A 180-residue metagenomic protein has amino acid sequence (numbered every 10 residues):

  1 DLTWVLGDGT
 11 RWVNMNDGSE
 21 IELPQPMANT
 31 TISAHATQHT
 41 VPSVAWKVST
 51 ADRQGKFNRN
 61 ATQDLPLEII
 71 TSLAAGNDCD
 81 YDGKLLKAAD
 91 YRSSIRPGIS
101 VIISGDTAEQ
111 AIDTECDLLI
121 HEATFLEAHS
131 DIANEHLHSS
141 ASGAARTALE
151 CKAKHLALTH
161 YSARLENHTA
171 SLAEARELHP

Functional and structural regions predicted by a protein language model:
D1-Q38: Conserved, well-structured beta-alpha core segment at the onset of a catalytic domain
T3-G7, R11, Q110-P180: Binuclear metal-ion centers of metallo-dependent hydrolases, dominated by the metallo-beta-lactamase
V5, D17-E22, S72-N77, Y91-S94 (+2 more regions): N-terminal start-of-chain detector that recognizes signal peptides and the immediate post-cleavage beginning
P24-I103, T107-T114, L118-I120: Active-site-proximal loop/helix segment associated with metal-binding centers of metalloenzymes
